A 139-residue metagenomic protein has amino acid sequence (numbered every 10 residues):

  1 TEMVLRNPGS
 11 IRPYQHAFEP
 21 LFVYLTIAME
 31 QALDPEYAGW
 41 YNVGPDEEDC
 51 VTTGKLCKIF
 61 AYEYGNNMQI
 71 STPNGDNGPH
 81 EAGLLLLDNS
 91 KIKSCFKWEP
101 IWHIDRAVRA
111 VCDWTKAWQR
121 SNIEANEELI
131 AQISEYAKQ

Functional and structural regions predicted by a protein language model:
T1-L5, L33, Y62-P73: A short C-terminal helix-loop "cap" of Rossmann-like NAD(P)-dependent dehydrogenase/epimerase domains
T1-M3, Y14-Y41: Alpha-helical substrate-binding/gating segment
N7-E19, P45-D49: Glycine-rich "substrate-gating" loop/helix at the edge of Rossmann-like oxidoreductase active sites
A17, G39-W40, N77-E99, R120: Conserved C-terminal active-site "lid" loop/helix of NAD(P)H-dependent oxidoreductases that clamps the redox cofactor
P20-Y24, V43, T53-L56, I92 (+1 more regions): Non-catalytic, hydrophobic alpha-helical segments
A28-A32, Y64, T115, Q119: Protein kinase-like catalytic domain
A38-Y41, G54-C57, G65-L84, E127-S134: C-terminal "lid/loop" region of Rossmann-like NAD(P)-dependent oxidoreductases
I104-Q139: Amphipathic terminal alpha-helices
